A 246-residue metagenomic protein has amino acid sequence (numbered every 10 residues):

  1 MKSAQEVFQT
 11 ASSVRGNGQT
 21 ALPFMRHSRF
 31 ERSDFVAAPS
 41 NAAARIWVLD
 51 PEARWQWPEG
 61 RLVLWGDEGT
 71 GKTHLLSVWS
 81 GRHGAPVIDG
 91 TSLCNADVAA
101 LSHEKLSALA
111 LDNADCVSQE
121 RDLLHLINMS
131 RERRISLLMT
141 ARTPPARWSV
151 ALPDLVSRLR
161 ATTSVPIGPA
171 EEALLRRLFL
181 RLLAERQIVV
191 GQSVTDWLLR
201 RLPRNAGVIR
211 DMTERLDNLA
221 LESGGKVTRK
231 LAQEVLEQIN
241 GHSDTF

Functional and structural regions predicted by a protein language model:
M1-D50, L221-F246: A short, basic N-terminal segment
W57-L75: Walker A/P-loop nucleotide-binding motif
S80-T91: Post-Walker A helix-loop "phosphate-sensing" segment adjacent to the P-loop in P-loop NTPases
L101-L126, R133-R142: Conserved P-loop NTPase "ATPase switch" module shared by AAA+ and STAND
P145-R160: Short regulatory helix/loop adjacent to the ATP-binding pocket of P-loop NTPases
T162-L174: Conserved AAA+ ATPase "SRH/arginine-finger" region at the nucleotide-binding site
V189-L202: Short conserved motifs of the RecA-like P-loop NTPase core
L202-L216: The conserved phosphate-sensing helix
